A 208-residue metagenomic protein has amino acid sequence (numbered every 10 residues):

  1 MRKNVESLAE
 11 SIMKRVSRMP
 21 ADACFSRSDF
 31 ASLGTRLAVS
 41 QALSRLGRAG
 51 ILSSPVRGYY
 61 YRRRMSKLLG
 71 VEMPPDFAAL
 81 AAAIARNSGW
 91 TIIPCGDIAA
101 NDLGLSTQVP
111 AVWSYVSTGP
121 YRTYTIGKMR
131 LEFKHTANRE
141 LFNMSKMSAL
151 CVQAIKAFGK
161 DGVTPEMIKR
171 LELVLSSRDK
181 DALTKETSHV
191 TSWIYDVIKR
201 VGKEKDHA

Functional and structural regions predicted by a protein language model:
R2-I84: Short beta-edge/loop segments at beta->alpha junctions of small alpha/beta modules that act as binding/recognition
S26-R27, V112, M167: Short coil/turn segments at secondary-structure boundaries
L33, A83-I84, T91, C95-I98 (+1 more regions): Positively charged, aromatic-accented nucleic-acid-binding surfaces
V39, C95-G96, M147: Amphipathic alpha-helical interface surfaces
P55-G58, S88-G127: Short gly/ser-rich loop at a beta-strand->alpha-helix junction or flexible surface loop bordering the NTP-binding
R130-K134: Short, aliphatic-rich beta-strand segments
H135-A208: Hydrophobic alpha-helical interaction segments
